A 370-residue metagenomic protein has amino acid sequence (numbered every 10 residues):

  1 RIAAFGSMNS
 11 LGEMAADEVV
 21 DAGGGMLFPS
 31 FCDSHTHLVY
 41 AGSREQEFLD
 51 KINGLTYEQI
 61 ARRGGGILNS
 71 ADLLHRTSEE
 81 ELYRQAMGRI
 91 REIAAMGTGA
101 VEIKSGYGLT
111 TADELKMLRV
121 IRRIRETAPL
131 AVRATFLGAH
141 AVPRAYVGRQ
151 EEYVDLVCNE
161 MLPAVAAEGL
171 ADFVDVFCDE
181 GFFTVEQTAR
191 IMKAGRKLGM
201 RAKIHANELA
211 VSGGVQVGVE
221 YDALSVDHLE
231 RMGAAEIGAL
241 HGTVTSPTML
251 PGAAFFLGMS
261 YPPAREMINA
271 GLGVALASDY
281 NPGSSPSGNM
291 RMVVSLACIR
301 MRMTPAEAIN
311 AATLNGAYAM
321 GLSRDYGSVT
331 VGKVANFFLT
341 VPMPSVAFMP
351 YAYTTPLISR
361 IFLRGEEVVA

Functional and structural regions predicted by a protein language model:
R1-L27: Histidine-rich, glycine-flanked metal-binding segment
M8, G12, R62, A94 (+1 more regions): Active-site microenvironment of metallo-dependent hydrolases
D17-D21, A134, I361: Conserved beta-strand scaffold positions in the cores of enzyme catalytic domains, especially in NTP/NDP-utilizing
G24, H35, F48, G97 (+11 more regions): Divalent metal-coordination and catalytic microenvironments
G25-E47: Di-metal (Zn2+ and/or Mg2+/Mn2+) metal-binding site signature of metallo-dependent hydrolases with the MBL/beta-CASP
R44-L82, H140-V154, Q216-V219, T243-S246 (+1 more regions): Active-site gating loops and adjacent loop-to-helix segments of metal-dependent hydrolytic enzymes
L68-A86, R91-E92, G99-S212: Metal-coordinating catalytic core of metallo-dependent amide/deamination hydrolases
R201-A202, V211-S328, T340-P342, Y353 (+1 more regions): Active-site-adjacent C-terminal substructures of enzyme catalytic domains
